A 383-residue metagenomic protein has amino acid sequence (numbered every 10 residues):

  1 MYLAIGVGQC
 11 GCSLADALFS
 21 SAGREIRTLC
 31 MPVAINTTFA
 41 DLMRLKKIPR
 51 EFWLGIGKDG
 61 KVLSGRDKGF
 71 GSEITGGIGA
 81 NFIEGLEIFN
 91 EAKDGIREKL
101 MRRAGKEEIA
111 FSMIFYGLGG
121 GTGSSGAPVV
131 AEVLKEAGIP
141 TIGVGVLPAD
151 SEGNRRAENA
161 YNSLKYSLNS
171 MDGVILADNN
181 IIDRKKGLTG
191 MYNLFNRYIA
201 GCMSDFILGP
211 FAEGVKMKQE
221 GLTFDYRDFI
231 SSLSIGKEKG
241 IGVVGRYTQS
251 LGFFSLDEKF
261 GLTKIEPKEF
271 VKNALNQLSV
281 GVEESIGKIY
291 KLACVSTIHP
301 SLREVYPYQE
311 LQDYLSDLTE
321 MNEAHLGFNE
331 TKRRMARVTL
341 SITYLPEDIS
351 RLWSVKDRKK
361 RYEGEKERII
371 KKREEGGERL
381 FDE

Functional and structural regions predicted by a protein language model:
M1-E383: Tubulin/FtsZ superfamily GTPase core signature
